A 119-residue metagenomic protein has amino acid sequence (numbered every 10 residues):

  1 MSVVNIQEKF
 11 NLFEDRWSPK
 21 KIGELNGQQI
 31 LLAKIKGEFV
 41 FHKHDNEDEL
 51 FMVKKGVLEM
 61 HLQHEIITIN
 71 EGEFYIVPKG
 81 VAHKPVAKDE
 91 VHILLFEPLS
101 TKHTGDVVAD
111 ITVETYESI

Functional and structural regions predicted by a protein language model:
S2-F10, G23, K88-I119: Double-stranded beta-helix
I6-F41, E47: A short glycine-rich, His/Asp/Glu-containing loop-to-beta-strand
N26, K54, N70-E71, D89: A cytosolic small-molecule/anion-sensing beta-strand core signal
Q28-Q29, K36-E38, K55-E59, I66 (+1 more regions): Short, charged/polar surface micro-motifs in flexible loops or helix N-caps
K34-I35, H44-L62: Short, conserved beta-strand element in jelly-roll/cupin
M60-H61, V77, A82-K88, I93-L95: Short beta-strand His + acidic residue motifs that chelate non-heme Fe in jelly-roll/DSBH and cupin folds
Q63-K79: Short acidic-glycine-tyrosine-enriched beta hairpin
